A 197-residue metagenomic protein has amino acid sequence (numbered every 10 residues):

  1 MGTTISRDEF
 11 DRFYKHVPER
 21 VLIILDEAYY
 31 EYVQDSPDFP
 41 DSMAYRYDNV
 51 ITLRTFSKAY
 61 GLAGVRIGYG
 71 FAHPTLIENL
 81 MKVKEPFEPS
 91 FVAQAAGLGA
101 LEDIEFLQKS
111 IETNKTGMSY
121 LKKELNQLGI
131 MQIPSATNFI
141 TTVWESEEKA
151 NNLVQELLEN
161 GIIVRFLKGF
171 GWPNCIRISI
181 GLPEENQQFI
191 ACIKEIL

Functional and structural regions predicted by a protein language model:
G2-I23, E27-S57: Active-site pre-lysine segment of PLP-dependent enzymes
D8, E156-N160, R165, G169-L197: PLP-dependent enzyme catalytic core of the Aspartate aminotransferase-like
L22, M131, I163: Residue-level detector of anion-binding/catalytic polar loops
N49-N126, I130-I133: PLP-dependent aminotransferase class I/II
G64, A136, G171-N174: Short acidic/glycine-enriched loop/turn segments that link adjacent beta-strands
Q127-N160, I176: Conserved PLP-binding catalytic core of the aspartate aminotransferase-like
